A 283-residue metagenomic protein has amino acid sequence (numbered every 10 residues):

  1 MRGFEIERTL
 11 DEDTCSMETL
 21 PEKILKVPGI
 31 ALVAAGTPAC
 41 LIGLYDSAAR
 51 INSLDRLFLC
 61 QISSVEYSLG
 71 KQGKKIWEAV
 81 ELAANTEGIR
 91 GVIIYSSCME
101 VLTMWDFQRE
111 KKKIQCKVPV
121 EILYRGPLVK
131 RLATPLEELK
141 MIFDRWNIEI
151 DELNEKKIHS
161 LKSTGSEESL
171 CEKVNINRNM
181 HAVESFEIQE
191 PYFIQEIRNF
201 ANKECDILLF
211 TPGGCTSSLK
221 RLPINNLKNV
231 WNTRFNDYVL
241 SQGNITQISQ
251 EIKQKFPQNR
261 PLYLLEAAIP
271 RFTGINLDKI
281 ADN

Functional and structural regions predicted by a protein language model:
M1-N283: An N-terminal assembly and electron-transfer interface module characteristic of large anaerobic redox and radical
